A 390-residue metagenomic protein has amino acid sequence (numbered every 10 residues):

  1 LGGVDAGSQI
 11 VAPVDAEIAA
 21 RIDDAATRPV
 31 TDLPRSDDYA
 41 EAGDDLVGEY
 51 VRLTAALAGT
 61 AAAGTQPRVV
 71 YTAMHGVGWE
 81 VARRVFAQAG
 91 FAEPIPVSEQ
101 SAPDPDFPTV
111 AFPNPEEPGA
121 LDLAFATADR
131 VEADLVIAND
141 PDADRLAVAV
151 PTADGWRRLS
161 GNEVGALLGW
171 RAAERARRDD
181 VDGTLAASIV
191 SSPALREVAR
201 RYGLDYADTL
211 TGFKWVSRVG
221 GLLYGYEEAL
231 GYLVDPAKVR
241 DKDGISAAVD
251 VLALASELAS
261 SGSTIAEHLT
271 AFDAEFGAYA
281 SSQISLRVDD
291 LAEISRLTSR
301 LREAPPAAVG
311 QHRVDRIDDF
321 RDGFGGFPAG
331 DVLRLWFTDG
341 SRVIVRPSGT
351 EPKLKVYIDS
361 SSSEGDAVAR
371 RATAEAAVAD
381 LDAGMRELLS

Functional and structural regions predicted by a protein language model:
L1-A12, A16, A20, A26-T27 (+2 more regions): Replace "Mg2+/Mn2+-dependent" with "divalent metal-dependent
L1-A128: Gly/Ser/Thr-enriched, mixed-charge loops and adjacent short helices that form phosphate/oxyanion-binding elements
V11-P13, V30, G78-V81, P105-D106 (+5 more regions): Short helix/loop capping segments that flank catalytic or ligand/cofactor-binding pockets
P13, E17, D45-E49, L53 (+17 more regions): Generic recognition of stable, solvent-exposed alpha-helical segments in well-folded globular domains
S36-A40, G64-V69, P105-A111, A149-D154 (+3 more regions): Glycine- and acidic
T72, L146-V150, G225, I358: A short beta-strand motif that forms the metal-chelation/ATP-contact edge of phosphoryl-transfer active sites
F91, E99-D104, A143-D144, A229-G231 (+2 more regions): Short connector loops/turns at beta-strand edges and beta->alpha or beta->beta junctions
D129, A133-L135, N139, G155 (+3 more regions): Phosphate-binding and adjacent anionic-ligand microenvironments
